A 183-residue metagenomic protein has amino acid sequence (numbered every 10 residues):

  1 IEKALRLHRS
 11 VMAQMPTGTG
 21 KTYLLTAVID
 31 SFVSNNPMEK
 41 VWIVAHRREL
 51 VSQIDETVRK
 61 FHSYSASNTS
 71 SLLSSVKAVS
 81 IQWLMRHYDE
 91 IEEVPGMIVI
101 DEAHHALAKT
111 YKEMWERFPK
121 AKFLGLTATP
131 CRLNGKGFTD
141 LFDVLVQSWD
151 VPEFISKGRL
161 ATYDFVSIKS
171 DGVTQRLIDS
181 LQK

Functional and structural regions predicted by a protein language model:
I1-R9: N-terminal pre-P-loop "Q-motif" helix
H8-V28: Walker A/P-loop
T19-L24, P37-V58: Conserved Walker A/P-loop ATP-binding site and its immediately adjacent core in helicase/helicase-like ATPase domains
E39-K40, S74-V76, P95-M97, P119-L124: Loop/turn-to-beta-strand initiation segments
S52-I91: Inter-Walker segment of RecA-like/P-loop motor cores
V76-E113: Conserved RecA-like ASCE ATPase "motif II neighborhood" in helicase/translocase motors
H104-Y163: Post-DEXD/H (motif II) to motif III coupling segment of the RecA-like Helicase ATP-binding lobe
